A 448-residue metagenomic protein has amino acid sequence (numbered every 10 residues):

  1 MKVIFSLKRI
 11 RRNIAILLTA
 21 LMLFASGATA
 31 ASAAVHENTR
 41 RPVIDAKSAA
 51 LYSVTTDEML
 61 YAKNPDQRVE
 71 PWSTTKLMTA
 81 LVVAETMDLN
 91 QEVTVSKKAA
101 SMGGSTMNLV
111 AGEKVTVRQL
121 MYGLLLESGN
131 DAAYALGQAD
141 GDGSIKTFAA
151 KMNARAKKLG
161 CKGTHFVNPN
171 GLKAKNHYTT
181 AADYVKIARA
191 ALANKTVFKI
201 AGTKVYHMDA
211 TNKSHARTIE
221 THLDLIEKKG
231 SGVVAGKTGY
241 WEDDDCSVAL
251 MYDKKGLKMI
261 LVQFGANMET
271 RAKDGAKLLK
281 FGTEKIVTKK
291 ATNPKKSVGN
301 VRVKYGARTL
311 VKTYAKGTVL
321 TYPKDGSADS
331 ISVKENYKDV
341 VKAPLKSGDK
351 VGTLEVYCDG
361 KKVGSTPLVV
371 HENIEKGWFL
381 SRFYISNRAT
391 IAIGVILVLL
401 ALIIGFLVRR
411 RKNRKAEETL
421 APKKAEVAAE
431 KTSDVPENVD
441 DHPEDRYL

Functional and structural regions predicted by a protein language model:
K2-I10, T39, A62, F379-I385: Short, Lys/Arg-rich N-terminal segment immediately upstream of the first membrane anchor
K2-I4, R9-S32, I393-R409: Sec-dependent N-terminal signal peptides of Gram-positive bacterial secreted proteins and lipoproteins
F5-S6, A31-I200, K254: Active-site-adjacent loops and short helices of periplasmic peptidoglycan-processing enzymes
L7-I10, L23-S26, A30-A33, S297-V301 (+3 more regions): Intrinsically disordered, low-complexity repeat and linker tracts
A15-T19, V82, G202: Internal alpha-helical transmembrane segments of multi-pass membrane proteins, especially GPCRs
A34-P42, A50-L51, T56, T419-Y447: N-terminal, intrinsically disordered, polar/charged segments of Gram-positive cell-envelope systems that serve as
C161-K162, K173-P422, D440-L448: Domain-terminus/edge residues, biased toward the C-terminal soluble/receptor-binding domains of extracytoplasmic
